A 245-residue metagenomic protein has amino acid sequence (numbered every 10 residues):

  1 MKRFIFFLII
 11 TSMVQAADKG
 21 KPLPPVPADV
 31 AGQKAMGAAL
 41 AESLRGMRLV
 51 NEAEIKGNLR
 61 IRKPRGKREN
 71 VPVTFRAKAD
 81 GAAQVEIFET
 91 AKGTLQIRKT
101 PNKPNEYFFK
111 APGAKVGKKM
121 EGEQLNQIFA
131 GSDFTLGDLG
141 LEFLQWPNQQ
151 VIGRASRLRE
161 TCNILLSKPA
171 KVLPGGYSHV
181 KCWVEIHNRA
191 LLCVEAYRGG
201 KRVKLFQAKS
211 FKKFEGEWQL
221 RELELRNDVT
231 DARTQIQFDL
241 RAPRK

Functional and structural regions predicted by a protein language model:
F4-S12: Sec-dependent N-terminal signal peptides
D18-E42, R48-L49, K67, P101-S178: Flexible, processing/modification-adjacent segments and terminal tails in exported/periplasmic/extracellular proteins
E42-L44, P72-A77, Q207-K213: Extended lipid/amphipathic-ligand handling interfaces
R48-P64, Q84: A short, Trp-centered hydrophobic/proline-enriched beta-strand micro-motif
I55, A83-I87, N105-K110, K118-K119 (+3 more regions): Short hydrophobic/aromatic-rich beta-strand segments that constitute the beta-sheet cores of beta-sandwich/beta-barrel
N70-A111: Mid-chain, structured segments of secreted extracytoplasmic proteins
L158-K245: Gly/Pro-enriched, hydrophobic low-complexity segments that function as extracytoplasmic propeptides/linkers
